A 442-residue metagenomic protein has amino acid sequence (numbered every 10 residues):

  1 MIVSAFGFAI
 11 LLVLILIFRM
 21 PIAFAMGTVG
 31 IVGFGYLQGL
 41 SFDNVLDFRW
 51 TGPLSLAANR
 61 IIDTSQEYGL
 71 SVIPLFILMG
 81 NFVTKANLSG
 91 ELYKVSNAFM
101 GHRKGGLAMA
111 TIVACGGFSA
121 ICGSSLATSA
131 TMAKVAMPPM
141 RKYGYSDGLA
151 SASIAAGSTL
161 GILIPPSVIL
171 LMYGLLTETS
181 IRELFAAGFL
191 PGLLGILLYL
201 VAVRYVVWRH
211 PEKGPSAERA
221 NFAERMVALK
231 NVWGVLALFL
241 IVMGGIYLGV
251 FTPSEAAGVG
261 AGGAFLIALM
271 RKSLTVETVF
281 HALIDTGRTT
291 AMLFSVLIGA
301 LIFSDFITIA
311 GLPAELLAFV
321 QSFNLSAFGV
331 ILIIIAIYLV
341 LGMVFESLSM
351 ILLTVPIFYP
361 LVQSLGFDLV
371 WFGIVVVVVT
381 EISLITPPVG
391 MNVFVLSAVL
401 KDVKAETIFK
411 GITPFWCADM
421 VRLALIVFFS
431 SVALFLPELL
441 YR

Functional and structural regions predicted by a protein language model:
M1-R442: Alpha-helical transmembrane segments of multi-pass membrane transport proteins
